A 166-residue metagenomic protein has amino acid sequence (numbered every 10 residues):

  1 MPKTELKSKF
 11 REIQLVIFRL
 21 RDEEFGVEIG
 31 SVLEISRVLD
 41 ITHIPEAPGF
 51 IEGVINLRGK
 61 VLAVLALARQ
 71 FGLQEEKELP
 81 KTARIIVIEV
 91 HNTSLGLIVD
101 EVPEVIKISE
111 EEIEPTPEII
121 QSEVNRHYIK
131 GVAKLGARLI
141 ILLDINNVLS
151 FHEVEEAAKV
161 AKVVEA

Functional and structural regions predicted by a protein language model:
M1-A166: An acidic, low-aromatic, low-complexity terminal/linker signal
